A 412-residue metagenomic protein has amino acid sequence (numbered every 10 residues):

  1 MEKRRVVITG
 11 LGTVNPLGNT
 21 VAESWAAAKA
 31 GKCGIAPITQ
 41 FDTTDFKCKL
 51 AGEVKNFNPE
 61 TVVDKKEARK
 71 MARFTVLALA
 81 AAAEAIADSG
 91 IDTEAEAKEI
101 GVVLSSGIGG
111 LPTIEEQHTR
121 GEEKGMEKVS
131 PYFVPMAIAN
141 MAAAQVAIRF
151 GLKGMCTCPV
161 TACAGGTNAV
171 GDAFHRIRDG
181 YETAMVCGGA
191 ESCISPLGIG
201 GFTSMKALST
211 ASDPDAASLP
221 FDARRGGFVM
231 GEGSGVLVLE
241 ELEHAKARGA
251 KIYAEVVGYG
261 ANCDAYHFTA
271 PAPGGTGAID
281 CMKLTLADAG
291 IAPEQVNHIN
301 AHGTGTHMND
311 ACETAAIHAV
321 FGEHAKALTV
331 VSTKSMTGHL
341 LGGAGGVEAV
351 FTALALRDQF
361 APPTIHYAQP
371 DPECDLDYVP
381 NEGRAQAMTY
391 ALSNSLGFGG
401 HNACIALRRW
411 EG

Functional and structural regions predicted by a protein language model:
M1-E67, E243-E255, V350-T364, R408-G412: ACP-dependent fatty acid/polyketide chain-elongation machinery
R5-T9, C33-A36, D213-A289, H298 (+1 more regions): Condensing-enzyme catalytic core mediating Claisen C-C bond formation in acyl metabolism
I8, V21-S24, K29-T161, A190-I199 (+1 more regions): Conserved beta-ketoacyl condensing-enzyme motif
A22-A27, P112-M126, R176-D179, I199-S212 (+3 more regions): A glycine- and small-aliphatic-rich helix-loop capping segment at beta-alpha/alpha-beta transitions that lines
Q40, A97-L104, C156-T161, E182-A190 (+5 more regions): Beta-strand segments within the central parallel beta-sheet cores of soluble alpha/beta enzyme folds
A78-I91, A139-A143, A147-E191, V229-A250 (+2 more regions): Active-site-proximal alpha-helical scaffold in enzymes
E123-S130, G171, H175, E191-A247 (+3 more regions): Glycine-/small-residue-rich "gating" segment that lines the acyl/pantetheine channel and substrate pocket
Y266-G275, T304-F321, K326, L340-V347: Short glycine/threonine-rich loop-to-helix capping motif typified by GTGT followed within a few residues by an Asp-Pro
